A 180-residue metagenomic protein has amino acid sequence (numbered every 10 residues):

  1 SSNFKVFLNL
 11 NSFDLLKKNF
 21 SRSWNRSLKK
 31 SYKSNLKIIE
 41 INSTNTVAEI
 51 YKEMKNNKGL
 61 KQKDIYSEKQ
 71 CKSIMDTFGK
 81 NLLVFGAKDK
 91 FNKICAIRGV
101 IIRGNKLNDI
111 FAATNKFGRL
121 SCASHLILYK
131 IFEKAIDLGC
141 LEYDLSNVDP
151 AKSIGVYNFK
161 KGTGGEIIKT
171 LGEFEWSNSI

Functional and structural regions predicted by a protein language model:
S1-R119: A conserved beta-strand-loop-helix scaffold within acyl/acetyltransferase catalytic domains
Q70-S179: Aromatic (often tryptophan-rich) hydrophobic motifs at membrane interfaces
